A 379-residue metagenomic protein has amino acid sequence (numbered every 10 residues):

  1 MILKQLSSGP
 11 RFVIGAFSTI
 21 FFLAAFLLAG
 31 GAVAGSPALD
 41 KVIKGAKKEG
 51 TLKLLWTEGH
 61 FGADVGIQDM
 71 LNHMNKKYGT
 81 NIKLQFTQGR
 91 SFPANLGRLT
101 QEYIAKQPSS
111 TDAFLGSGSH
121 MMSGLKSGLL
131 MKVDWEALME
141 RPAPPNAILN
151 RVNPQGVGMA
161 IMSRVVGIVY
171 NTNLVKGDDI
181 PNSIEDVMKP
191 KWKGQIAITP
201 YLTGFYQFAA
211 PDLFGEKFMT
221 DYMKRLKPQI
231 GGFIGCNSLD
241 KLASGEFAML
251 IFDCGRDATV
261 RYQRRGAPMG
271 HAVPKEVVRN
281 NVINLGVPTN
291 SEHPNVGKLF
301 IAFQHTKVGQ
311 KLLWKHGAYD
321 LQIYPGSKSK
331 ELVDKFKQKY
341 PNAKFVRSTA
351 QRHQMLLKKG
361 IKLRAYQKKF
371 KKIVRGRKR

Functional and structural regions predicted by a protein language model:
V33-L54, N75-N81, M188-K193: Immediate post-signal peptide segment of exported/extracytoplasmic ligand-binding proteins
K53-L71, L84-T100, Q107-F247: Extracytoplasmic ligand-binding site segments that recognize negatively charged/polar headgroups
M121-S123, M249-P268: A ligand-binding cleft/hinge motif common to bilobed small-molecule-binding domains
R151, R164, Y222-G232, C236 (+2 more regions): Periplasmic-binding protein-like
G167-L174, A210-D212, N281-P294, L312-L313: A bilobed periplasmic-binding-protein/Venus flytrap-type ligand-binding module shared by bacterial periplasmic
W192-Y201, F303-S327: Periplasmic-binding protein-like
F218, Y222, E292-Q304, L312-L313: Short amphipathic alpha-helical coupling segments at ligand-binding clamshell hinges and other catalytic/signaling
K311-R379: C-terminal capping/gating helix-and-loop segments adjacent to ligand/active sites or protein-protein/ligand interfaces
